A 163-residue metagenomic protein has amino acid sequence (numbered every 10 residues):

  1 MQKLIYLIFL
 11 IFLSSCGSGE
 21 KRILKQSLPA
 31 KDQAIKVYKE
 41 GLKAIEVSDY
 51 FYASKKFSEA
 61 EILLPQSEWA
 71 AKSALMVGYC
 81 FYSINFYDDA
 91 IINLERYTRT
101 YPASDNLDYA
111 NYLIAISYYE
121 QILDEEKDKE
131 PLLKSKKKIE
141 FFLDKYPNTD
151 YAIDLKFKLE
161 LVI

Functional and structural regions predicted by a protein language model:
M1-C16: Sec-dependent bacterial lipoprotein signal peptides
C16-I163: Acidic, polar-rich low-complexity tracts and alpha-helical solenoid repeat scaffolds
